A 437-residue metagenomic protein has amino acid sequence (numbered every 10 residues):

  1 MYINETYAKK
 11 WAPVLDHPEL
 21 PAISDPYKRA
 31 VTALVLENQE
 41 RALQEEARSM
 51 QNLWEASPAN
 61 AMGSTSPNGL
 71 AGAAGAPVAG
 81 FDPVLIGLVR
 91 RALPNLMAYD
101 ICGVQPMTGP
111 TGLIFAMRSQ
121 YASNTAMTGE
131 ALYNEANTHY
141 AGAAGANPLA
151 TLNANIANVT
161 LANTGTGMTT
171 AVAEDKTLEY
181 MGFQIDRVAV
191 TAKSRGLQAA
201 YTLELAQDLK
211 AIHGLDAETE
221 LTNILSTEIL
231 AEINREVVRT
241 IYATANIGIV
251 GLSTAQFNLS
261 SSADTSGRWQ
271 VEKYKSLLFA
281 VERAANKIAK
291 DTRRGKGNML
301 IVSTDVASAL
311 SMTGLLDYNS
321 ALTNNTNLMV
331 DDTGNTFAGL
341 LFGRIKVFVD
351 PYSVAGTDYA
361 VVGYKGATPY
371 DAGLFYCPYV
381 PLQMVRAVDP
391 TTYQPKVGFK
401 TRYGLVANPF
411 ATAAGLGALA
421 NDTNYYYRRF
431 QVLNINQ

Functional and structural regions predicted by a protein language model:
M1-A22, T244-A245, F257, L316-V330 (+1 more regions): Short, intrinsically disordered N-terminal pre-domain segments
M1-H139: Extended assembly-interface regions of large multimeric machines
L70-V78, V89-A98, M107-E236: Acidic/polar, low-complexity extended loops/arms that serve as protein-protein interfaces in large oligomeric shells
D82-P83, A92, A98-D100, A171-E232 (+3 more regions): Sequence/fold signature of self-assembling virion shell proteins
S123-G142, A243-I247, F410-Y426: Short linear, low-complexity motifs centered on an aromatic residue
A217-E218, I233-Q256: Short, glycine/acidic-rich hinge or "gate" loops at secondary-structure transitions that mediate conformational
G248-K273: Acidic/histidine-rich catalytic neighborhood
